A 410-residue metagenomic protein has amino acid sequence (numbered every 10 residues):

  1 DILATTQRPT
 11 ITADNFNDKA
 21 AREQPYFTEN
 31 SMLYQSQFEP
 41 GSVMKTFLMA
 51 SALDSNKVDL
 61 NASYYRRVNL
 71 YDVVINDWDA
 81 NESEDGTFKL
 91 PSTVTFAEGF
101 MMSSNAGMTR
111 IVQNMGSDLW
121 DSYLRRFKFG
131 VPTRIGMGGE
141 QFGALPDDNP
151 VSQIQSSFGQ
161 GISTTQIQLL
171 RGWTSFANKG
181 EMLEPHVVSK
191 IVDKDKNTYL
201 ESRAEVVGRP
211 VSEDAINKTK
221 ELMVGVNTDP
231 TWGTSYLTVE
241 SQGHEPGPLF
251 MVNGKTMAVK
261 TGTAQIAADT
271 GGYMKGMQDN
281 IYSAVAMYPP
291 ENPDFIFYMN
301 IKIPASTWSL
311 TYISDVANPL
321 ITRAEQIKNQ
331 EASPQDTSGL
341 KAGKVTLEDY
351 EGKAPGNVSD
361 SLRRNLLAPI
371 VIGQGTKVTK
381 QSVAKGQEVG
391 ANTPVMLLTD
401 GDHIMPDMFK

Functional and structural regions predicted by a protein language model:
D1-S42, F47-I301: Beta-lactam-recognizing serine transpeptidase/beta-lactamase-like catalytic domain environment
F16-D18, K179-G180, D193, T231-G233 (+6 more regions): Short, surface-exposed linear patches
V211-K218, Y312-V316, A354: Short amphipathic alpha-helical segments
D279, V285, S306-S309, I313: Outer/extracellular conduits and scaffolds centered on Gram-negative outer-membrane beta-barrels
M299-I301, W308-T311, N318-K410: Ligand-recognition elements built from short beta-strands and adjacent flexible loops
